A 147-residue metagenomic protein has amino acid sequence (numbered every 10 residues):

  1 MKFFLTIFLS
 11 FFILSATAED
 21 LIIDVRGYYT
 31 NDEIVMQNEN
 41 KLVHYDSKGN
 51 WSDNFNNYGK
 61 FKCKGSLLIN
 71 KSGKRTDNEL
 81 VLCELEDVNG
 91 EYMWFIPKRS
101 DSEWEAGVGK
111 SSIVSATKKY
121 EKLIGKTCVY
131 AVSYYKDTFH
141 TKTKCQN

Functional and structural regions predicted by a protein language model:
M1-F3, E19: Absolute protein N-terminus
F3-L14: Sec-dependent N-terminal signal peptides
A18-N147: Beta-strand-enriched cores of mature, soluble protein domains
